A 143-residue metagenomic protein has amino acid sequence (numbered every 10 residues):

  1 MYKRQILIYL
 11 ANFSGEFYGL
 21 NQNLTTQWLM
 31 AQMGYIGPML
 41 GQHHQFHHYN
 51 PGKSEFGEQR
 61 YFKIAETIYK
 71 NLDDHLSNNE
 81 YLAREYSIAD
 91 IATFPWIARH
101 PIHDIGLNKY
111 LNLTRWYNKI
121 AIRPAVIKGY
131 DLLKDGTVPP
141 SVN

Functional and structural regions predicted by a protein language model:
M1-Y2, I91: Short, small-hydrophobic-rich alpha-helical interface motif
K3-T67, D73: GST-like domain detector, emphasizing the conserved glutathione-binding G-site in the N-terminal thioredoxin-like
A11, M30, S77, N118-A121 (+1 more regions): Alpha-helix boundary recognition
E16, D74-E85, P124-G129: Surface-exposed helix-capping loop/turn segments at secondary-structure junctions
L40-H44, Y81-K109, T114-I120, T137: GST superfamily/GST-like fold recognition
L72, D90, I120-V126: Residue-level signal for nonpolar/aromatic packing positions in well-ordered secondary structure
I127, D131-N143: Terminal-tail/helix-coil boundary detector
